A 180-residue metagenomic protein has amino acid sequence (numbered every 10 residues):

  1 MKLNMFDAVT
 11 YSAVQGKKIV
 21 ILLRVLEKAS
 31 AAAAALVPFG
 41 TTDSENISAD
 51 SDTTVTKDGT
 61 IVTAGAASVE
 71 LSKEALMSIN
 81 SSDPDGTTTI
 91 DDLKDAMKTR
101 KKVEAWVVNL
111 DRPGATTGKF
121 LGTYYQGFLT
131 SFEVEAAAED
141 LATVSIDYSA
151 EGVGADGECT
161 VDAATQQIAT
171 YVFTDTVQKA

Functional and structural regions predicted by a protein language model:
M1-D7, K179-A180: Glycine- and charge-rich intrinsically disordered segments
M5-S78, F128-A142: Solvent-exposed edge beta-strands and adjacent loop segments that serve as assembly or binding interfaces
Y11-K18, A150-T165: Short secondary-structure transition/capping segments
G40-D43, V108-D156: Short beta-strand and beta-hairpin "edge-sheet" elements
K57-Y125, D156-V161: Extracellular/virion structural assembly segments
D91-A96, Y125-L129, I146-S149, Q166-T170: Short, low-complexity, polar/charged sequence segments that are solvent-exposed and flexible
M97-K101, S149-D156, Y171-D175: Glycine-rich loops and low-complexity Gly/Arg-rich segments that provide flexible linkers or classic glycine-based
E158-A180: Intrinsically disordered, low-complexity terminal/linker regions enriched in Pro/Ser/Gly and acidic residues
